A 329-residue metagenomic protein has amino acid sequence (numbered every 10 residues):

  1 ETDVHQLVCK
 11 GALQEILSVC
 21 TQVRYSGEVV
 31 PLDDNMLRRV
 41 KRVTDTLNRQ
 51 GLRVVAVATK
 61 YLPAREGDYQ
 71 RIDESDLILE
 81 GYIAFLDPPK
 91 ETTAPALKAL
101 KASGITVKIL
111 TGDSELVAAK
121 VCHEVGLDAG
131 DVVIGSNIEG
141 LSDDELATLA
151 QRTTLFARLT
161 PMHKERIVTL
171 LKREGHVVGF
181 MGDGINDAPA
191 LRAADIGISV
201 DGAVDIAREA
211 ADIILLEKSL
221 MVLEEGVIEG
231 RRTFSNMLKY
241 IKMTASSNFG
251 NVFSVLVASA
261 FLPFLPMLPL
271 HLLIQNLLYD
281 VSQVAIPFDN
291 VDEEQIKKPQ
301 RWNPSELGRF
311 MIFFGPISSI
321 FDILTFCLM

Functional and structural regions predicted by a protein language model:
E1-L170, E174, A188, V200-G202 (+1 more regions): Cytosolic catalytic headpieces and adjacent flexible linkers of membrane translocases
A129-F180, A194-M329: Membrane-embedded transport module
L191: Basic, alpha-helical nucleic-acid-binding regions used in initiation and control of genome expression
